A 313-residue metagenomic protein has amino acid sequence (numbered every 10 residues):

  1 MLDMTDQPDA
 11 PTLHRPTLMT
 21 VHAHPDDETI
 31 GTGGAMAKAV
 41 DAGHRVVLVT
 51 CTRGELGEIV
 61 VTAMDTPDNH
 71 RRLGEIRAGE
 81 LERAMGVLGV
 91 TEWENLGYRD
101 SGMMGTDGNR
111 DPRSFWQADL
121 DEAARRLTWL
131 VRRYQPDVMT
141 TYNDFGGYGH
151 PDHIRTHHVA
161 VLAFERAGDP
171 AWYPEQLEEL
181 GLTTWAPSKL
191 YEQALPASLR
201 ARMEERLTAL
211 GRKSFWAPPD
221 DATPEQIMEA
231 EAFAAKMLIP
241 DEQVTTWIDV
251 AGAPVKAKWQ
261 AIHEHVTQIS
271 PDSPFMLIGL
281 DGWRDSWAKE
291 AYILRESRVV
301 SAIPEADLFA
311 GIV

Functional and structural regions predicted by a protein language model:
M1-M19, T106-N109, R113, Q117-V313: Metal-dependent de-N-acetylase/amidase catalytic core
M1-Y134, I278-G279, I293-E296, S301: Active-site rim/loop-helix segments in enzyme catalytic domains that contact anionic ligands
